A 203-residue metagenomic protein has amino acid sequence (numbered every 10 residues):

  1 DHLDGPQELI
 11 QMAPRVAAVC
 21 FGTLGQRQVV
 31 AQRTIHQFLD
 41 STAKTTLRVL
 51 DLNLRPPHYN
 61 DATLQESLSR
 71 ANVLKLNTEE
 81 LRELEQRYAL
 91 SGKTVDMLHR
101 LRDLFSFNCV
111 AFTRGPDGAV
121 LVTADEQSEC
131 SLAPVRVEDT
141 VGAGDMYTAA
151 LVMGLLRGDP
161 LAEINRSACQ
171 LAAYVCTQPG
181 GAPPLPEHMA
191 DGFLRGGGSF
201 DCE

Functional and structural regions predicted by a protein language model:
D1-S128, D159, M189-A190, G196-E203: Ribokinase/PfkB-type carbohydrate-kinase core domain
N108-C109, S131-F200: Conserved post-catalytic alpha-helical subdomain immediately downstream of the catalytic base and nucleotide-binding
